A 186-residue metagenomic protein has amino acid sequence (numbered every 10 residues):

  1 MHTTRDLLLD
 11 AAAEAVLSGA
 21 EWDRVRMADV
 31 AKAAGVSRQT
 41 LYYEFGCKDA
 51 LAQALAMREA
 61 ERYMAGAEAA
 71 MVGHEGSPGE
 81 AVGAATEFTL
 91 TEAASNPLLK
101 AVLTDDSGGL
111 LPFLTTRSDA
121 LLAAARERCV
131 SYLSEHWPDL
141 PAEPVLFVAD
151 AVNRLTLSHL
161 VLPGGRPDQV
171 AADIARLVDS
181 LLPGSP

Functional and structural regions predicted by a protein language model:
M1, R5, V145-A149, N153 (+1 more regions): Short amphipathic alpha-helix in the helical subdomain of ABC transporter nucleotide-binding domains
T4-A13, V30, L55-A67: Generic hydrophobic, amphipathic alpha-helix propensity
R5-L7, S18-A50, A54: Helix-turn-helix
A12-A20, H159-L160: Short helix-to-turn junction characteristic of helix-turn-helix DNA-binding domains, especially the helix
A54, E68-S95, A149: Hydrophobic alpha-helical connector segments
M64, A101, L110-D139, E143-D150: Amphipathic alpha-helical packing segments from all-alpha helical-bundle domains
T91-S95, S131, D150-Q169, S180-P186: Amphipathic C-terminal alpha-helical segment
